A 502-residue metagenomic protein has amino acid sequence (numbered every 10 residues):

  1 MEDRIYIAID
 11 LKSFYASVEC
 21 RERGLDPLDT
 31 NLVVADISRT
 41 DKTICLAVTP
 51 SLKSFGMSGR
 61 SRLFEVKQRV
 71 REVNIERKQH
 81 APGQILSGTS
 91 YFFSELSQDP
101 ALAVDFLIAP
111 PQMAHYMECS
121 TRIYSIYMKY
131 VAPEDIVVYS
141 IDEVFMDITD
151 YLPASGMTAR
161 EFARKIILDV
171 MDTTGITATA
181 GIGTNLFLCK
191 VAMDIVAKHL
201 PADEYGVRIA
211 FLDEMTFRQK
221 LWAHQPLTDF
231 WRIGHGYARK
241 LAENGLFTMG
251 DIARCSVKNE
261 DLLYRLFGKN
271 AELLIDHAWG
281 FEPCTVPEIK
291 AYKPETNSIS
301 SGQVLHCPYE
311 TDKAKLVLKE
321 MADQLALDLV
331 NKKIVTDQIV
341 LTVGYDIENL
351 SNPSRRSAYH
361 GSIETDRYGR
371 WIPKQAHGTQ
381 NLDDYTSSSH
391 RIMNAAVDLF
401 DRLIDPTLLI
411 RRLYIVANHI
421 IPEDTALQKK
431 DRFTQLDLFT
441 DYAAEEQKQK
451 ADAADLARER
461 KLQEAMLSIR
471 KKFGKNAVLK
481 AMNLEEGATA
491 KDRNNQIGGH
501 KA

Functional and structural regions predicted by a protein language model:
M1-H277, E282-V286, A443-A502: Gly/Gly-Pro- and Ser/Thr-rich, intrinsically disordered tail segments characteristic of DNA damage-repair and tolerance
D3-I5, I176, D337, L409-R411 (+1 more regions): Residues at beta-strand starts and edge strands
A8, A103, D229, H235-I410: DNA-contacting surface of Y-family translesion DNA polymerases
K12-F14, S38-K42, Y345-L350, I420-D424: Short, charged/polar surface micro-motifs in flexible loops or helix N-caps
V18, G369-A502: Acidic, metal-coordinating catalytic segment for phosphate/diphosphate chemistry, firing primarily on the Nudix
H80, D337, S354-S357, Q428-K430 (+1 more regions): Composition- and surface-driven signal marking solvent-exposed, interaction-prone regions in large proteins
T184-F187, D276-W279, V335-I347, L409-P422 (+1 more regions): A glycine-rich phosphate-binding loop feature that marks nucleotide/adenosyl-phosphate handling sites
V191-A192, S351-S354, T425-Q428: Short, well-ordered secondary-structure micro-motifs
